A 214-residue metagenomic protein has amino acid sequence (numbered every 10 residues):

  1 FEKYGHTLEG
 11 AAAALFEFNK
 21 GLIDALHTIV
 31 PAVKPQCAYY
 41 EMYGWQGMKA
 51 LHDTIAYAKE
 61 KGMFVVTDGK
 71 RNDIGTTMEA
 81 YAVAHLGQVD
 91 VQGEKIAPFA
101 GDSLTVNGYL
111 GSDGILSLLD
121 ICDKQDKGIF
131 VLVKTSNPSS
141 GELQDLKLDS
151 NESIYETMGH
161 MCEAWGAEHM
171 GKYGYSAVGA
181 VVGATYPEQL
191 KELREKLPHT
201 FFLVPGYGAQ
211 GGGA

Functional and structural regions predicted by a protein language model:
F1-A25: N-terminal glycine-rich anion-binding loop in soluble enzyme alpha/beta folds
F18, L22, A50-T54, Y81 (+5 more regions): A general structural detector for well-ordered alpha-helical segments in enzyme core domains, enriched
I23-I29, I55-E60, L119-K124, R194-L197: Acidic (Asp/Glu)-rich catalytic clusters
I29-P31, P35-A97, Q189: N-terminal active-site wall of soluble small-molecule enzyme domains
V33-P35, V65-T67, D102-V106, I129-V133 (+2 more regions): Hydrophobic faces of well-ordered beta-strands that scaffold small-molecule active sites in alpha/beta enzyme cores
A38-Y40, K70-I74, N107-Y109, K134-P138 (+2 more regions): Active-site beta-loop-alpha junctions enriched in small/polar residues
D73-G179: Conserved anion-binding
A184-A214: A C-terminal functional module that forms or caps the active site or interfaces directly with catalytic machinery
